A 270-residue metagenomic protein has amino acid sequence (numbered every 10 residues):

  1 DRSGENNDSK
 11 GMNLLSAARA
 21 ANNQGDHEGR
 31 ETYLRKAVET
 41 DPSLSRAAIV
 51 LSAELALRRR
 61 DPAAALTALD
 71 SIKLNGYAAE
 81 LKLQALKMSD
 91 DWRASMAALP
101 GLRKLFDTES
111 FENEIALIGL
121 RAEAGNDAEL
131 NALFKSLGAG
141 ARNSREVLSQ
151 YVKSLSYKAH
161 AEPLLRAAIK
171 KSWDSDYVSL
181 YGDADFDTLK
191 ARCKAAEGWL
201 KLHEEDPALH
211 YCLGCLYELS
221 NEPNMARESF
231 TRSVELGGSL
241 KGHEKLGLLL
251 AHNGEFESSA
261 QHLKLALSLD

Functional and structural regions predicted by a protein language model:
D8-M12, R46-A47, Y77-E80, E112-E114 (+4 more regions): Start-of-helix register in tetratricopeptide repeats
M12, S16, L51, L81-Q84 (+5 more regions): "A position-specific structural signal for the A-helix of alpha-solenoid helical repeats
R19-N22, R35, I49-E54, A116-L120 (+1 more regions): Alpha-helical adaptor scaffolds
Q24-G25, R59-R60, S89, A124 (+5 more regions): Structural motif corresponding to the intra-repeat A-B loop/turn of tetratricopeptide repeats
H27-E28, P62, W92-R93, N126-D127 (+6 more regions): TPR-repeat structural position
R30, A65, S95, E129-L130 (+4 more regions): Single-residue signature of alpha-solenoid repeat helices
R35, T67-D70, P100, N131-K135 (+5 more regions): Alpha-solenoid helical repeat scaffolds
D70-Y77, K87-T108, E162-S175, F230 (+2 more regions): TPR/TPR-like (Sel1-like) alpha-helical repeat modules
